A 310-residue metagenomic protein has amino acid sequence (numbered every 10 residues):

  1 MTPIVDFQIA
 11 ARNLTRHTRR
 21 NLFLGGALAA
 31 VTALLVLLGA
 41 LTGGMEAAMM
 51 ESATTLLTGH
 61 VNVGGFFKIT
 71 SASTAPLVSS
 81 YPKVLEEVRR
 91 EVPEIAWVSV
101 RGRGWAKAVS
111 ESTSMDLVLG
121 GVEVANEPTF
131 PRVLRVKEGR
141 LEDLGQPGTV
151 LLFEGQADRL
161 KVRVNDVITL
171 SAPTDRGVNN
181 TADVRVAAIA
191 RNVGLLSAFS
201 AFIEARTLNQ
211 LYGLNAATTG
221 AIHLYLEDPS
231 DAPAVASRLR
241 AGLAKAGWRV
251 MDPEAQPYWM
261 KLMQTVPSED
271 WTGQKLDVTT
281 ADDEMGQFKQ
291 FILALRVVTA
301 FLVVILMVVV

Functional and structural regions predicted by a protein language model:
M1-Q8, Q274-V278: Short, membrane-interfacial amphipathic segments enriched in basic
Q8-H17: Cytosolic juxtamembrane amphipathic/interface segments immediately preceding and feeding into a transmembrane helix
T18-M45, K289-V310: Hydrophobic alpha-helical transmembrane segments of multi-pass inner-membrane transport and secretion
A33-V118, G145-Q146: Hydrophobic, regular-secondary-structure patches
V84-A187, T207-L214: Short acidic/glycine-enriched loop/turn elements at secondary-structure junctions
V162-V266, D270: Basic-flanked hydrophobic alpha-helices used for secretion and membrane insertion
M251-V308: Peri-transmembrane interface segments
